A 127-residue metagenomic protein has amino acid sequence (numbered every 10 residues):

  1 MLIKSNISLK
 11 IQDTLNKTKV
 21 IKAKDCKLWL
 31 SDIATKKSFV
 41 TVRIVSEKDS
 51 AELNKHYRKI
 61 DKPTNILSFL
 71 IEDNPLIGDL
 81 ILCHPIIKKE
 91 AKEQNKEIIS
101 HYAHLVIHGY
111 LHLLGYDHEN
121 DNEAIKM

Functional and structural regions predicted by a protein language model:
M1-A103, L113-K126: An acidic/histidine-cluster motif and surrounding catalytic segment that typifies divalent-metal-assisted enzyme active
